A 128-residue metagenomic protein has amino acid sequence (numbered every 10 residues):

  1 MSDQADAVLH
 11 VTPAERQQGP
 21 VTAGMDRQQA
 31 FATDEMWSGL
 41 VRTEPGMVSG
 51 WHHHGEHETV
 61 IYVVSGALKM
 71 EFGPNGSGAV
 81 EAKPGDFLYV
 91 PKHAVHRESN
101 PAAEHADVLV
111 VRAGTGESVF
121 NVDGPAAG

Functional and structural regions predicted by a protein language model:
M1-L40, G50, V119-G128: A short, N-terminal "cap"/entry segment at the start of jelly-roll beta-barrel domains of the cupin/DSBH fold
A32, H53-G55, Y62, A82-P84 (+2 more regions): Conserved strand-loop elements at the edges of beta-sheets that form or border functional pockets
M36, P45-M47, E56, N75 (+3 more regions): A generic "binding-loop/recognition-motif" signal
S38-R42, V60, A79, F87-Y89 (+1 more regions): Conserved hydrophobic/aromatic beta-strand scaffold that supports enzyme active sites
L40, H53, F72-P74, N100 (+1 more regions): Residue-level recognition of conserved beta-strand positions in structured domain cores
V48, H57-P84: A short beta-strand-loop-beta hairpin characteristic of the jelly-roll/cupin
G50-W51, M70-E71, A79, V90 (+1 more regions): Short beta-strand His + acidic residue motifs that chelate non-heme Fe in jelly-roll/DSBH and cupin folds
K83-P84, K92-S118: Ligand-binding loop in jelly-roll beta-barrel domains
